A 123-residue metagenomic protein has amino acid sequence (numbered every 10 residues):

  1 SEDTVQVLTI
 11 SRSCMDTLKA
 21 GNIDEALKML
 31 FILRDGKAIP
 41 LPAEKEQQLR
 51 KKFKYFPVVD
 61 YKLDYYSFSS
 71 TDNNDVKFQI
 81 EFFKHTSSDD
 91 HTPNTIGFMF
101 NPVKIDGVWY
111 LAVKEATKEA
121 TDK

Functional and structural regions predicted by a protein language model:
S1-A20: Short, low-complexity N-terminal intrinsically disordered segments enriched in polar/charged residues
L18-D35: Short, well-ordered alpha-helical segments enriched in acidic and aromatic residues
L30-L33, Y65-S67, D72, I80-T86 (+3 more regions): A mature extracytoplasmic/lumenal domain signature
D35-Q47: Short, charge-rich amphipathic alpha-helical segments embedded in non-transmembrane helical bundles/solenoids
E46-T95: Surface-exposed, charged secondary-structure patches
H91-K123: Short beta-strand edge/turn micro-motifs at domain boundaries
